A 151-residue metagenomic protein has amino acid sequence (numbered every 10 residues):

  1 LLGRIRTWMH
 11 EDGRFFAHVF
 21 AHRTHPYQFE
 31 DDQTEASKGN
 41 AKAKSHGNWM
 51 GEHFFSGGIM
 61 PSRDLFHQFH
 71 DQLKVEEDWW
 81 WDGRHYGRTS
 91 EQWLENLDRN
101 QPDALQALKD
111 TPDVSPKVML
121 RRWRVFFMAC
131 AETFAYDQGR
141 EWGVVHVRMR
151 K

Functional and structural regions predicted by a protein language model:
L1-L2, S90: Conserved strand-to-helix beginnings and helix N-cap segments that scaffold or border functional pockets
L2-F16: A short glycine-rich, Lys/Arg-flanked "PGG" loop and its adjoining helix->strand segment in the class I
E11-F15, D71, V145: Structural beta-strand/beta-sheet cores of well-ordered domains, especially the beta-sheet scaffolds that support
A21-R23, Y27-V144, R150-K151: Substrate-binding/catalytic lobe of Class I Rossmann-like enzymes that use SAM or dcSAM, i.e., the mid-to-C-terminal
